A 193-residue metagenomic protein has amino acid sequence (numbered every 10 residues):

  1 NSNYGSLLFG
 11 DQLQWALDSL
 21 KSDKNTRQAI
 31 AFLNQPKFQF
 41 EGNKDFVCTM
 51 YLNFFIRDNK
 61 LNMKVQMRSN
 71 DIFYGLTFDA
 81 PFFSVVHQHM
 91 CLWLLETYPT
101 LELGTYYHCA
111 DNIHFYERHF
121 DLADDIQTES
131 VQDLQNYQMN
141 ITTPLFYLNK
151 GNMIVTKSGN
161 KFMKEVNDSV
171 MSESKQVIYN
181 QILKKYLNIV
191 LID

Functional and structural regions predicted by a protein language model:
N1-D193: Terminal, non-catalytic protein-protein interaction segments that mediate quaternary/complex assembly
